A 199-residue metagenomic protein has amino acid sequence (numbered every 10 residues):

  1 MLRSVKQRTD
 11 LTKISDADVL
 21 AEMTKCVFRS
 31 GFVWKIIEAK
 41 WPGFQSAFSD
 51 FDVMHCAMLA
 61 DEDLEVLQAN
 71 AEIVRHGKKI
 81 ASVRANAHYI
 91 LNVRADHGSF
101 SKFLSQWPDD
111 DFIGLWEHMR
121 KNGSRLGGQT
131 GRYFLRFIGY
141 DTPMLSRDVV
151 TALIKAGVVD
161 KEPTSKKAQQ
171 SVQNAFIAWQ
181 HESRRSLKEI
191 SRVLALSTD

Functional and structural regions predicted by a protein language model:
M1-I80, V193-D199: N-terminal polyanion-binding entry modules of DNA glycosylases/AP lyases and select other DNA-binding proteins
M1-K6, S105-D199: C-terminal accessory module of base-excision DNA glycosylases/AP lyases that mediates lesion recognition and DNA
M23-T24, N86-A87, L153: Buried hydrophobic packing segments
T24-F28, Q45, E65-Q68, R84 (+4 more regions): Amphipathic alpha-helical segments within well-ordered protein domains
S30-I36, I90-G98, V158-V159, T198-D199: Short helix-capping/linker segments at secondary-structure and domain boundaries
E38-W41, G77-A87, G128-L135, V150 (+1 more regions): Short, well-structured alpha-helical segments
A39, A81, D96-K102, K188-A195: Short coil/turn segments at secondary-structure boundaries
D50-R125: Alpha-helical ds-nucleic-acid-binding substructure associated with the helix-hairpin-helix region of base-excision DNA
